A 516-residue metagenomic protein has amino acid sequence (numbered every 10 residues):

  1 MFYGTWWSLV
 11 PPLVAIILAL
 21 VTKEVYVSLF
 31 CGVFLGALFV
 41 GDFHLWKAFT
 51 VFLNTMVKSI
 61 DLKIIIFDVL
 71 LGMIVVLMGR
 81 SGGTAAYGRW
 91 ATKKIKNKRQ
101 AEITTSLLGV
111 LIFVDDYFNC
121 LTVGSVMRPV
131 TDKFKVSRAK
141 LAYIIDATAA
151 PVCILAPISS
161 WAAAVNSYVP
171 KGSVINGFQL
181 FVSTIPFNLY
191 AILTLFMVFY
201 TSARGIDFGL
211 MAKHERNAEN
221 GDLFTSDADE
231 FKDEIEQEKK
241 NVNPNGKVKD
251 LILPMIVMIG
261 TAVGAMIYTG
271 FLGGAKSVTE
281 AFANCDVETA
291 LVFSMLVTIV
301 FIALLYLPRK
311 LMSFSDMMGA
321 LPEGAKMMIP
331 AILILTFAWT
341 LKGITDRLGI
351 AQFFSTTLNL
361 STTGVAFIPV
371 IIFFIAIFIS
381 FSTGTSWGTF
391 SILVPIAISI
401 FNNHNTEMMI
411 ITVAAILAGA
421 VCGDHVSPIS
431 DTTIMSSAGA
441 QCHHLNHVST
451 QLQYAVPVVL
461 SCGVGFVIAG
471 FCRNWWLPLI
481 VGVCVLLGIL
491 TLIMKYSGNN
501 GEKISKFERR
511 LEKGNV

Functional and structural regions predicted by a protein language model:
M1-M73, A86-K94, V257-T336, I350-T362 (+1 more regions): Hydrophobic transmembrane alpha-helices of multi-pass solute/ion transporters
V10-V21, G32-F39, F67-V76, L108-I112 (+12 more regions): Hydrophobic core segments of alpha-helical transmembrane domains in multi-pass membrane transport and ion-translocation
G41-V57, A163-F187, F199, F208-N243 (+3 more regions): Inter-helical loop and helix-membrane interface segments of multi-pass membrane transporters/permeases
D42-W46, R80-T84, V169-V174, D207 (+5 more regions): Transmembrane helix-loop junctions in multi-pass membrane proteins
H44-A142, L311-H404: Membrane-embedded alpha-helical segments and adjacent helix-loop junctions characteristic of multi-pass solute
T92-F178, S382-C422, T432-N446, L487-K495: Hydrophobic transmembrane alpha-helices that form the pore/transport pathway of multi-pass ion and small-solute
V130-L223, E238-K249, T433-L490: Membrane-core helix-loop-helix motifs of multi-pass transport proteins
T194-N284, T298-A320, N446-L452, L479-V516: Long, contiguous bundles of hydrophobic transmembrane helices that form the permeation core of multi-pass
